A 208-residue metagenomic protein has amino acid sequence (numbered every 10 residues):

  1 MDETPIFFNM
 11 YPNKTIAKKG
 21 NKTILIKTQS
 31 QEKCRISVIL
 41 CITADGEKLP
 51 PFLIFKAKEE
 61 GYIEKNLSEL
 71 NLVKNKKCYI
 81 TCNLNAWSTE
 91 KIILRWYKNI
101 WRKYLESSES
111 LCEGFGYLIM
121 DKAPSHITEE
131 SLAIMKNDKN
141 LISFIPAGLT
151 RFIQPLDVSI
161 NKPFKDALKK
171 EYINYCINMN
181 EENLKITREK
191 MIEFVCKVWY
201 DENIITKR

Functional and structural regions predicted by a protein language model:
M1-R208: RecA-like helicase/translocase P-loop NTPase motor core
